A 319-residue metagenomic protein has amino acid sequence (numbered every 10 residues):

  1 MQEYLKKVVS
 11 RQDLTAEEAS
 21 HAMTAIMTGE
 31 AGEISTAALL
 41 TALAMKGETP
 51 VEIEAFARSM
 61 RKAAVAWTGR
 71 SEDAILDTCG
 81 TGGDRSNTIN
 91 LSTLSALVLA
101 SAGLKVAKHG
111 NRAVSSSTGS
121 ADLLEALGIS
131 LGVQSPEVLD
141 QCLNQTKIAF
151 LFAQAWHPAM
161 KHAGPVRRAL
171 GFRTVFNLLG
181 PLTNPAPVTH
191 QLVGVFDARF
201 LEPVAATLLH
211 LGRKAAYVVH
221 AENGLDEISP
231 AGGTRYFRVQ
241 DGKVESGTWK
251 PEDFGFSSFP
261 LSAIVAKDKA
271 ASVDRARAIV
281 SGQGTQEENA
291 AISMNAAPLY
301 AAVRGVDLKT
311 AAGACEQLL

Functional and structural regions predicted by a protein language model:
M1-T88, V98, A102, S258-A266 (+3 more regions): Acidic, glycine/proline-rich low-complexity segments that act as flexible tails and inter-domain linkers
K7, L14, S59-V65, T88 (+3 more regions): Glycine-rich anion-binding loops and their surrounding alpha/beta cores
V9, M27, T78-T81, T88 (+5 more regions): Short glycine/serine/threonine-biased micro-segments
S35-T36, A107-H109, V218: Short beta-strand segments at enzyme active-site cores
A38, L94-V98, A291-P298: Short amphipathic alpha-helical face segments that pack within enzyme cores and frequently flank/anchor catalytic
T68-C79, A107-A113, F176-L179: Core alpha/beta catalytic barrel or barrel-like domain that forms the active/cofactor pocket in diverse metabolic
G80, D84-C142: A generic, well-ordered mixed alpha/beta core segment in the N-terminal half of proteins
